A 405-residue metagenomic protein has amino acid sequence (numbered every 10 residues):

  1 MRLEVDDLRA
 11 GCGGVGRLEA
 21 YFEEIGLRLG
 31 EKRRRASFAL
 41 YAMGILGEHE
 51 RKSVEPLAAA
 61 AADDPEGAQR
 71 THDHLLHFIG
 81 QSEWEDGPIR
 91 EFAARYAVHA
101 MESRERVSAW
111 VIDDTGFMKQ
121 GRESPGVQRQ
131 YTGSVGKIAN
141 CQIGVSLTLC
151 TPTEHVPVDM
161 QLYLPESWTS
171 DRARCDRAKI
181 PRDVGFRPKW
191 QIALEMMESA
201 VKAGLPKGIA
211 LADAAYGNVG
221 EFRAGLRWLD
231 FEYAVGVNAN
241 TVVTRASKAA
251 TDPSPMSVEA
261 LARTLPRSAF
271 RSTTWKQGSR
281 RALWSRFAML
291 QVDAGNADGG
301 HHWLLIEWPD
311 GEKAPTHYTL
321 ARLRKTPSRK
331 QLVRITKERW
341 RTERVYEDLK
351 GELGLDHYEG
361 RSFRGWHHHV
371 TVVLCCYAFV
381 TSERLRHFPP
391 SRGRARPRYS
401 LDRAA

Functional and structural regions predicted by a protein language model:
M1-L211, A215-E232, A239-V242, M256: Conserved, well-structured functional cores that handle cations and Mg-NTP chemistry
I45-H49, A61, I79-S82, L323 (+3 more regions): Generic structural signal for hydrophobic core residues of well-folded globular domains
R122, Y346-L353: Active-site-adjacent bridging/hinge elements
H155-R174, A178, R182, A234-A239 (+1 more regions): An anionic, glycine-rich sequence signature occurring as long contiguous blocks
A321, R329-T336, G351-H367, H387: Short, solvent-exposed helix-loop connector elements
E343, C375: Hydrophobic, well-ordered secondary-structure elements that form the walls of internal hydrophobic environments
V380-A405: Conserved nucleotidyltransferase catalytic core and NTase-mimicking acidic/glycine-rich helix/loop elements in nucleic
